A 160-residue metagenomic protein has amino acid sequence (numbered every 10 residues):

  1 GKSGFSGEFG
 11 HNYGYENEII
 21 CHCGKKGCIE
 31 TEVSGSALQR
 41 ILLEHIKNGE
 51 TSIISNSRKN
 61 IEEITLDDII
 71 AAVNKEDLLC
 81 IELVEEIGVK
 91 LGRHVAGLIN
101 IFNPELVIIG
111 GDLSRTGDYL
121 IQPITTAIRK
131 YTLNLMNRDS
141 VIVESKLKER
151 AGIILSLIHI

Functional and structural regions predicted by a protein language model:
G1-S3: Short beta->alpha transition motifs characteristic of CBS
F5-N17: A short, polar/charged loop-to-alpha-helix boundary motif
E16-I20, K25, I29-I158: ATP-binding/phosphotransfer module of carbohydrate and carboxylate kinases, centering on a glycine-rich
